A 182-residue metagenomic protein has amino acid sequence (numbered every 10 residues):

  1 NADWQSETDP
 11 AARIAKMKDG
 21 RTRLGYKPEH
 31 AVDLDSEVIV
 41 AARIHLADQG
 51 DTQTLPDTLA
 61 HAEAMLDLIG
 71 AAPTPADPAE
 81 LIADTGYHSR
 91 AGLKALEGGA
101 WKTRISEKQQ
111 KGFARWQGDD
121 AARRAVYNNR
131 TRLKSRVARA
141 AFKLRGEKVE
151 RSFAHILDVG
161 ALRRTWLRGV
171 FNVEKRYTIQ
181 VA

Functional and structural regions predicted by a protein language model:
N1-A182: Anion-binding and metal-coordination hotspots
